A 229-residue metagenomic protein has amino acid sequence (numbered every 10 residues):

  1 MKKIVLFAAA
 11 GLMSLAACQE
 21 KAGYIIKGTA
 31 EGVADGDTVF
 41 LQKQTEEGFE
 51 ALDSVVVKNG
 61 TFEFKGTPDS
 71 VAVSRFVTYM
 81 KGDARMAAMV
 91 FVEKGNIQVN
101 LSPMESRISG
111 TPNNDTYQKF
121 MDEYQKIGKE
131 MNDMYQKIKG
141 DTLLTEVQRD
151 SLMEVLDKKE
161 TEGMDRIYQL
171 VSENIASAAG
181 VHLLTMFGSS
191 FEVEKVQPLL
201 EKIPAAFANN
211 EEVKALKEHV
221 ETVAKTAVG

Functional and structural regions predicted by a protein language model:
M1-T29: Bacterial Sec-dependent N-terminal signal peptides
C18-D165: A non-transmembrane, solvent-exposed segment enriched in polar/low-complexity residues
E47, Y168-E173, P204-F207: Solenoid-like repeat scaffolds
T116-K119, L170-A176: Soluble oligomerization/assembly scaffold segments of membrane-associated complexes
N132, A176-M186: Amphipathic alpha-helical repeat scaffolds of TPR domains
D157-N174, F191-P198: Amphipathic alpha-helical coiled-coil segments
E173, S177, S190, A206-K214: Short solvent-exposed coil/turn linkers within tandem alpha-helical repeat scaffolds
Q197-G229: N-proximal helix/coil linker or "cap" segments that precede and/or mark the start of modular domains
